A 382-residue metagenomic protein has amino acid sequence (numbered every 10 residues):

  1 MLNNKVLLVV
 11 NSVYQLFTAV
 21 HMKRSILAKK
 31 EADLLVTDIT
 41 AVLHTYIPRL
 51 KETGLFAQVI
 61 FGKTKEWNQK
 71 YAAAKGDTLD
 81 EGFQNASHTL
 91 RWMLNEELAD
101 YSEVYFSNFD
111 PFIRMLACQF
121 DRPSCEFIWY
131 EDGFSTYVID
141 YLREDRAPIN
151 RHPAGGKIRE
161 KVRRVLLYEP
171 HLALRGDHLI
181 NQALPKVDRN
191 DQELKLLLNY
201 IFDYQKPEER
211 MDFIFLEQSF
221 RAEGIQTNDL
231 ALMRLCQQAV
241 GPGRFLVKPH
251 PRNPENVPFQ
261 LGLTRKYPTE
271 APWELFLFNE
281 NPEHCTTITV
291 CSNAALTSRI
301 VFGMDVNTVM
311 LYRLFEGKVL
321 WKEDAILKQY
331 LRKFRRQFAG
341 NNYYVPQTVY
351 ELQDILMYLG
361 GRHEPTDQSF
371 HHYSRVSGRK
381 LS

Functional and structural regions predicted by a protein language model:
L7-P153, A295: Active-site and donor-binding regions of nucleotide-sugar-utilizing enzymes
V20-M22, E31-R49, H284-Q347: C-terminal structured domain segments
P48-G62, S124-E126, E144-P148, F245 (+3 more regions): Active-site regions of enzymes building and remodeling cell-envelope glycoconjugates
I60-Q69, N108-D110, F127-F134, R210-R221 (+2 more regions): Short loop/turn segments at strand-loop or loop-helix junctions that form parts of catalytic or ligand-binding pockets
E131-I214: A nucleotide-sugar donor-handling region in carbohydrate enzymes
N199-F202, E208-N253: Conserved catalytic-core segment of nucleotide-activated headgroup transferases in glycan assembly
P251-L296, I300-V301: Donor nucleotide-activated moiety binding/catalytic core segment of transferases that use nucleotide-activated donors
L320-S382: Leloir-type glycosyltransferase catalytic cores
